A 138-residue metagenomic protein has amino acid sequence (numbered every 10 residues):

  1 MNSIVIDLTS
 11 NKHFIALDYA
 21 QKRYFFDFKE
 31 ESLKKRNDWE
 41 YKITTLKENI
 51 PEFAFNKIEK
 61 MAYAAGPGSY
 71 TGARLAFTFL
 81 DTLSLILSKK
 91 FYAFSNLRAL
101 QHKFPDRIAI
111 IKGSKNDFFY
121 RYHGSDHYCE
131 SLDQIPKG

Functional and structural regions predicted by a protein language model:
M1-K60: N-terminal beta-alpha supersecondary unit
I6, P67, I111: Single, functionally critical "micro-switch" positions that shape active/binding sites and transmembrane helices
S10-K34, K90-G138: Surface "functional belts" at beta-alpha junctions
T45, T78-T82, N96-A99: Generic beta-strand or strand-like secondary-structure segments
K60-F91: DPxDG-like acidic metal-binding loop motif
